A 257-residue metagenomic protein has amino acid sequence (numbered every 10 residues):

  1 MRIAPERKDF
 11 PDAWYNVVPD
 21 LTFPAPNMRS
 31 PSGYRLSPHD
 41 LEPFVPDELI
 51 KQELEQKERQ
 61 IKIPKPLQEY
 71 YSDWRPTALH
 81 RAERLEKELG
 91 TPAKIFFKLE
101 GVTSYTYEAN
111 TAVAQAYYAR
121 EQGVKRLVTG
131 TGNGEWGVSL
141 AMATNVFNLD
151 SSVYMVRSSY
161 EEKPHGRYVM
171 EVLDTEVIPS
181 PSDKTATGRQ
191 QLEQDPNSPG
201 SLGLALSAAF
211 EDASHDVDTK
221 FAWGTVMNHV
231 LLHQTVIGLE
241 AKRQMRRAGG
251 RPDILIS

Functional and structural regions predicted by a protein language model:
M1-S257: PLP-dependent amino-acid enzyme catalytic core
